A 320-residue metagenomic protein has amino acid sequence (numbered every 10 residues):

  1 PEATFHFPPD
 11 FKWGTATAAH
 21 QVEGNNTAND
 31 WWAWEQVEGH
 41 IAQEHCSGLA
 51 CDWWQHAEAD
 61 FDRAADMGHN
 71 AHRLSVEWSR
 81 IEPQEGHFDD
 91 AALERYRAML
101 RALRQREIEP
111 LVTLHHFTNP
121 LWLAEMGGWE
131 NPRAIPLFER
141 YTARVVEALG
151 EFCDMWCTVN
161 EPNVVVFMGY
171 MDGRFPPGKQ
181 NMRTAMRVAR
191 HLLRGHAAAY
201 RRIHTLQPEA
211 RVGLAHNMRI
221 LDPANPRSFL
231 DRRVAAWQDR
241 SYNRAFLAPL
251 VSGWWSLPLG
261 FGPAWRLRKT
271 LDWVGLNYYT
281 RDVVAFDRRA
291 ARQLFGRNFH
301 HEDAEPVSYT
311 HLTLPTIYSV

Functional and structural regions predicted by a protein language model:
P1-E38, E85, E94-L312: Active-site region of glycoside hydrolase catalytic domains
E23-Y96: Active-site-adjacent substrate/metal-binding segments within catalytic domains of carbohydrate-active enzymes
H311-V320: Single conserved hydrophobic/aromatic residue that forms the stacking wall/gate of nucleotide- or nucleobase-binding
